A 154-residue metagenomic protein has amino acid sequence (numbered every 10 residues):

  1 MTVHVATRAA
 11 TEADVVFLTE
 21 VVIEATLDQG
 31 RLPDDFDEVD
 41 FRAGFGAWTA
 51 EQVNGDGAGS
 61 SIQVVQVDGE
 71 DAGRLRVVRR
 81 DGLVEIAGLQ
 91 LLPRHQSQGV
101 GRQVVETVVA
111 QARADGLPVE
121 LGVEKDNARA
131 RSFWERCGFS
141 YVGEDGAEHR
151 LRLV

Functional and structural regions predicted by a protein language model:
M1-V16, V154: Conserved N-terminal entry element of GNAT/NAT acetyltransferase domains
I23-A50: Conserved GNAT-fold acetyl-CoA-binding loop/helix
S61-V64, R150: Hydrophobic beta-strand residues of extracellular immunoglobulin-like
V64, E70-V78, E85, Q90: Conserved beta-strand in the GNAT
R79, L92-R94, Q98, K125-D126: Active-site acidic-Proline motif in GNAT/NAT acetyltransferases
L91, S97-A110, S132-R136: Conserved acetyl-CoA-binding loop-helix of GNAT-fold acetyltransferases
A112-E124: Conserved GNAT acetyl-CoA-binding A-motif
L121-R131, A147-V154: Conserved beta-strand-loop-alpha-helix junction that forms the acyl-donor binding cleft
